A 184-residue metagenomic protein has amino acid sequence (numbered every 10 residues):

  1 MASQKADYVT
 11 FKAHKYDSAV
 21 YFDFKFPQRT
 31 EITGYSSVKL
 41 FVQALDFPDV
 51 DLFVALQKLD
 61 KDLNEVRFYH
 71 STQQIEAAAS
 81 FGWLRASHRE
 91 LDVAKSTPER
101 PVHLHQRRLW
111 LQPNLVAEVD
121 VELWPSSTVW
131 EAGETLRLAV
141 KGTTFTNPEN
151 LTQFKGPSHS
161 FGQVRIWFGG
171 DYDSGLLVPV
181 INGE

Functional and structural regions predicted by a protein language model:
M1-E184: Glycine/threonine-rich phosphate-binding loop and adjacent beta-strand/alpha-helix elements that clamp
